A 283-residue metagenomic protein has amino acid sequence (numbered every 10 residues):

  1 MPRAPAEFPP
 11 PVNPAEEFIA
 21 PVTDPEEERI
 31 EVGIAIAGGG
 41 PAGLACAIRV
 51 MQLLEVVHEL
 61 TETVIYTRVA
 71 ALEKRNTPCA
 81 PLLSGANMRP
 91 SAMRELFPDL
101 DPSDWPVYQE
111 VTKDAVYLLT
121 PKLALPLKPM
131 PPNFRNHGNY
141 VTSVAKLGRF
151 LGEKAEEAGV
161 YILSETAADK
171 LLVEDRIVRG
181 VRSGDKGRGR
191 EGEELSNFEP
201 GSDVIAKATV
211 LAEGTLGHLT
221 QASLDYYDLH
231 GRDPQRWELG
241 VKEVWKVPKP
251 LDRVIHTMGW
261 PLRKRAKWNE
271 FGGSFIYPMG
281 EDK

Functional and structural regions predicted by a protein language model:
M1-A35, R49-A70: Extreme N-terminal leader/targeting segments of oxidoreductases
G33-I36, R68-T77, A206-L211: Extended hydrophobic secondary-structure segments that form protein cores and membrane-embedded regions
G38-P41, K74, V144: Glycine-rich Rossmann-fold phosphate-binding loop(s) that bind the pyrophosphate of adenine dinucleotide cofactors
A42, C46: Hydrophobic/small residue at the entry helix of a nucleotide-binding pocket
I48-R49, L83, M130, Q221-D225: Short amphipathic alpha-helical segments
R49-L53, I65-K122: N-terminal FAD cofactor-binding segment of flavoenzymes
Q52, T61-V64, A145, R149 (+1 more regions): Predominantly flavin-linked oxidoreductase catalytic cores and closely associated redox partners
A124-A145, E153, G180, K283: Helix-loop-beta segment of a Rossmann-like dinucleotide-binding subdomain
